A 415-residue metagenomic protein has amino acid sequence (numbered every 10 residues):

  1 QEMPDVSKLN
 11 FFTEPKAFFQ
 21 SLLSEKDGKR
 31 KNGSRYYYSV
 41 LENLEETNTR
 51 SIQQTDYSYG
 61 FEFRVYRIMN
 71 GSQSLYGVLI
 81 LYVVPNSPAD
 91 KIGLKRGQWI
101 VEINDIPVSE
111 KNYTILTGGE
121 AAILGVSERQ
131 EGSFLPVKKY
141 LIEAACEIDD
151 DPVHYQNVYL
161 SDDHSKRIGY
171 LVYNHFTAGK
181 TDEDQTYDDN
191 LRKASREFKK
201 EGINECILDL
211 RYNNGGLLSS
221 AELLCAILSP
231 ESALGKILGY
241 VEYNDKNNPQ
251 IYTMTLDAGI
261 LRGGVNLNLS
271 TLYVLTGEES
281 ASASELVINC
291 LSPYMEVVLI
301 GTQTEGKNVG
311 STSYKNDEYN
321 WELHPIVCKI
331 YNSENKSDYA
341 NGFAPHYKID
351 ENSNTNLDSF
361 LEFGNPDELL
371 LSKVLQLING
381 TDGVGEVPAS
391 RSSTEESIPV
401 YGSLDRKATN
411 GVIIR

Functional and structural regions predicted by a protein language model:
Q1-G77, A121, S127-V153: Extended, small/polar residue-biased N-terminal targeting/export presequences and adjacent propeptide/linker tracts
T55-E102, I106-S109, A178: PDZ/PDZ-like domain segments forming the peptide/carboxylate-binding groove, activating on the N-terminal beta-strands
D56-G60, L75, G119-A121, K166-I168 (+4 more regions): Extracytoplasmic
F61, A89, G97-I100, L124 (+3 more regions): Terminal peptide-recognition signature
V65-R67, V84, D105-P107, E128 (+4 more regions): A mature extracytoplasmic/lumenal domain signature
N70, V158-D163, D257-N266: Short boundary motifs at domain starts and secondary-structure transition points
E102-I203: C-terminal, low-ordered peptide segments at domain boundaries
L171, A178-T186, R192-K193, E197-E201 (+2 more regions): C-terminal "post-core" interaction segments
